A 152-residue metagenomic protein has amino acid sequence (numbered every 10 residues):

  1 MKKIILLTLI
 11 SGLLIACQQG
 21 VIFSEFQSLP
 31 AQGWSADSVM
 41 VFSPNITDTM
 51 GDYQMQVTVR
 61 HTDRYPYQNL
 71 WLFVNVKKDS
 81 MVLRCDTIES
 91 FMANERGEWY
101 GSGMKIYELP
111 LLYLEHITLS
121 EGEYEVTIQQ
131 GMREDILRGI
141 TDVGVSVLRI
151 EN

Functional and structural regions predicted by a protein language model:
M1-I4: Positively charged n-region of N-terminal signal peptides that target proteins for export
L13-A16: C-terminal motif of bacterial Sec signal peptides marking the signal peptidase cleavage site
Q18-V21: Bacterial signal peptide processing site
S38-Y67: Post-signal-peptide N-terminal segment of Sec-exported extracytoplasmic proteins
T49-V57, H116-M132: Noncatalytic modules at the cell exterior or secretory-pathway interfaces, chiefly beta-strand-rich lectin/adhesion
H61-R64, E108-L112, I117, Q130-T141: Short acidic/polar inter-strand loop motif in beta-rich domains
L72-K77, R133-N152: Exposed low-complexity, polar/acidic, P/S/T/G-rich flexible segments that act as propeptides, protease-susceptible
T87-L119: An anionic, turn-rich surface loop/hairpin at beta-sheet edges that serves as a generic interaction/coordination patch
